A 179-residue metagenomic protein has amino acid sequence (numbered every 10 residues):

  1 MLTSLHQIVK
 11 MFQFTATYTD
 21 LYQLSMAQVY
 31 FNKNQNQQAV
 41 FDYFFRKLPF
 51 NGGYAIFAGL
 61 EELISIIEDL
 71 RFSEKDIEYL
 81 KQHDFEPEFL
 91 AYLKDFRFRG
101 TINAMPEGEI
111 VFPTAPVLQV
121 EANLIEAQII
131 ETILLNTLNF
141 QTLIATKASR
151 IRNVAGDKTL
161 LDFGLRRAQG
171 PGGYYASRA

Functional and structural regions predicted by a protein language model:
M1, N103: Conduit-forming functional cores of very large proteins
S4-Q38, K47-P49, L90-R99, G108-F112 (+1 more regions): Buried, small/hydrophobic-residue-enriched core segments of structured protein domains
Q37-R97: N-terminal, Lys/Arg-enriched amphipathic/low-complexity engagement segments that precede the first folded domain
S65-L70, A104-E107, V111: An N-terminal, globular interaction/scaffold subdomain
